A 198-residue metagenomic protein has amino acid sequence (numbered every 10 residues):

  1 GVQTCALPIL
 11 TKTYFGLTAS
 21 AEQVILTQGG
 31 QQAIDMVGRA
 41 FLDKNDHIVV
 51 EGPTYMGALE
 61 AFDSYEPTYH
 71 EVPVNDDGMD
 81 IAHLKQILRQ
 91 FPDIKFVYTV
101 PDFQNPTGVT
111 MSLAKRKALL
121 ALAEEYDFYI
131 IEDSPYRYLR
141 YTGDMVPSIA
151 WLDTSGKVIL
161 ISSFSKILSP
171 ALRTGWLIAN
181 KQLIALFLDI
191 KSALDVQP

Functional and structural regions predicted by a protein language model:
G1-C5: Single conserved hydrophobic/aromatic residue that forms the stacking wall/gate of nucleotide- or nucleobase-binding
A6-Y126, R137-L139, D144-S155: Conserved core of the PLP fold type I
I94-F96, F128-Y129, I159, T174: Short, Asp-centered acidic motifs that coordinate Mg2+ and/or phosphate in catalytic or ligand-binding sites
D133: Glycine-centered flexible beta-alpha turn that most often forms the glycine-rich phosphate-binding loop
T154-P198: Conserved core segment of the aminotransferase class I/II
